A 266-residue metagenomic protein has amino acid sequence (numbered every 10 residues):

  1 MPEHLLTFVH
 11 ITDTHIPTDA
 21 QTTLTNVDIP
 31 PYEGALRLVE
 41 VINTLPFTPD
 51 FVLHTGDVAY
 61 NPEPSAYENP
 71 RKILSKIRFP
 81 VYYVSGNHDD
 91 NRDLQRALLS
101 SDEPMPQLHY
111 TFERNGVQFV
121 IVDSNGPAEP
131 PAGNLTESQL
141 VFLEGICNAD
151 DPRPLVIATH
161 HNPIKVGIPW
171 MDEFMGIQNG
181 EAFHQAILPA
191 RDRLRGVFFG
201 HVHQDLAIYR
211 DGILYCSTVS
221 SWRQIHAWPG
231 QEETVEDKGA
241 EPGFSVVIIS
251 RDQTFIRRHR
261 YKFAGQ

Functional and structural regions predicted by a protein language model:
M1-N69, V166: N-terminal active-site segment of His-dependent metallophosphoesterases
M1-P2, G243-Q266: A short C-terminal boundary segment appended to hydrolase-like catalytic domains
L5-A20, G116-G126, V156-A158, I213-V219 (+1 more regions): Active-site-proximal beta-strand elements of phosphoester/diester hydrolases
H10-T12, F51-D57, V81-N87, D123 (+3 more regions): Active-site neighborhood of phospho(di)ester-bond hydrolases with catalytic His/Asp-centered motifs
T14-I16, V58-Y60, N87-N91, G126-P127 (+3 more regions): Solvent-exposed loop/turn segments at secondary-structure junctions within structured extracellular/periplasmic domains
T22-I29, A128-E129, P169-M175, Q231-E233: Short glycine-enriched, charge-decorated loop/helix-capping segments at active-site entrances that position
R37-F51, A132-L214, V246, T254: His/acidic metal-ligating clusters that form di-metal
P64-A149, N179-L194, I208-R210, V219 (+2 more regions): Extended active-site neighborhood of metal-dependent phosphoesterases/phosphodiesterases
